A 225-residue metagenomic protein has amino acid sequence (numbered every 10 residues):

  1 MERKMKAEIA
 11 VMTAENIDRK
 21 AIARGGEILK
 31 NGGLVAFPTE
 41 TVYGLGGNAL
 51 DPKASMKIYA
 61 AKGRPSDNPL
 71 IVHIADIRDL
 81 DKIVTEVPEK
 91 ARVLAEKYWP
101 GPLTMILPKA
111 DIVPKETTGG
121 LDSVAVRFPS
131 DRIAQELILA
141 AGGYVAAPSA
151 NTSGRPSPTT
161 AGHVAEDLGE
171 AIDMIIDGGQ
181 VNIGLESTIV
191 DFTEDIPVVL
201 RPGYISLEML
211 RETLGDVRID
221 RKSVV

Functional and structural regions predicted by a protein language model:
E2-V225: Active-site-adjacent structural elements in enzyme catalytic cores
